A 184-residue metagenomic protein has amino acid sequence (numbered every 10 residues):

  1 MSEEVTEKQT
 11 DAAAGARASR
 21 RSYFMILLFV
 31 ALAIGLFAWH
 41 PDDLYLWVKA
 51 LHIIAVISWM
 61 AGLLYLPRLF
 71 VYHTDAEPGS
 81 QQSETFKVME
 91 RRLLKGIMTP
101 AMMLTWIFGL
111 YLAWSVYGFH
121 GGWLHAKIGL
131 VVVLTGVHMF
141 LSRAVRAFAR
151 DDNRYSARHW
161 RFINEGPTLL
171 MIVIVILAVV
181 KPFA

Functional and structural regions predicted by a protein language model:
S2-A184: Polytopic transmembrane helical bundles with strong interfacial aromatic enrichment
